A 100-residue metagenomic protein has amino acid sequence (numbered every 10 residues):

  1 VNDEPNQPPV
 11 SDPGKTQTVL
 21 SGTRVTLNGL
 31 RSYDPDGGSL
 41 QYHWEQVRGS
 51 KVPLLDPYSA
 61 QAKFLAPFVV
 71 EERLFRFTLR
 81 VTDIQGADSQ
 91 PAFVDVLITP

Functional and structural regions predicted by a protein language model:
V1-D3, Q90-T99: C-terminal edge beta-strand
P5-V10: Proline-centered linker/hinge motifs at extracellular inter-domain junctions
D12-T16: Surface-exposed, proline-enriched loop/turn segments that connect beta strands in immunoglobulin-like
Q17-V25: Short, solvent-exposed loop/linker segments at the N-terminal edge of repeated beta-sheet extracellular domains
N28-D36, V47: Acidic, Ser/Thr
H43-L65: Surface-exposed, flexible coil segments in extracellular/virion-facing regions
T82-A87: Short, solvent-exposed loop/turn segments at the edges of extracellular beta-sandwich modules
